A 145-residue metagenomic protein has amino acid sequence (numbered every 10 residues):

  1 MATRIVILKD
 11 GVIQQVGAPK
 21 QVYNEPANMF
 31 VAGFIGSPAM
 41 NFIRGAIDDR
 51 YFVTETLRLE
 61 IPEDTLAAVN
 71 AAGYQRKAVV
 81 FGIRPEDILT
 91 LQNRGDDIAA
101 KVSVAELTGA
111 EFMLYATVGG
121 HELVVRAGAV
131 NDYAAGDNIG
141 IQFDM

Functional and structural regions predicted by a protein language model:
M1-A2, N24, F34: Hydrophobic Walker B segment
M1-I7, A18, M29: Conserved catalytic segment of ABC-fold P-loop ATPases
K9, I83: A cytosolic small-molecule/anion-sensing beta-strand core signal
D10-A18, N24-E25: ABC ATPase "signature
A27-V79, E86-S103, A116-Y133: ATPase nucleotide-binding modules
R84, D144-M145: Short, surface-exposed secondary-structure boundary micro-motifs
